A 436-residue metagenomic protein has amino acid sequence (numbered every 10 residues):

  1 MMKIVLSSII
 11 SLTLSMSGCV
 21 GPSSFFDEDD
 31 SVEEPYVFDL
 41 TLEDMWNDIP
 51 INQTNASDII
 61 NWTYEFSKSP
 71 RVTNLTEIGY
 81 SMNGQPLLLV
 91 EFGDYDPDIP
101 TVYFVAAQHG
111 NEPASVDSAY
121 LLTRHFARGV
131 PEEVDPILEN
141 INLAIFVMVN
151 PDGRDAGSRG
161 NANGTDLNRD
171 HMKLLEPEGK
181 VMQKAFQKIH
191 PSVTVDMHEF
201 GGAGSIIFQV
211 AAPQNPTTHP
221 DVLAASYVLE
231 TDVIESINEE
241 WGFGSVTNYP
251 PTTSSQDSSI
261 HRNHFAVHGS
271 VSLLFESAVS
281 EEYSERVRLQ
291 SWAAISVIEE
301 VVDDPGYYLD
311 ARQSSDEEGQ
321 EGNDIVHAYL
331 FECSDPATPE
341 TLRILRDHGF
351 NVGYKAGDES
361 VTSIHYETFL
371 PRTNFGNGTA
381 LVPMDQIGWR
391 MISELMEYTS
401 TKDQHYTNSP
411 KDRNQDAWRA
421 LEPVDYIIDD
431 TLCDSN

Functional and structural regions predicted by a protein language model:
M1-E28: Secretory targeting signatures
C19-N436: M14 metallocarboxypeptidase catalytic domain recognition
